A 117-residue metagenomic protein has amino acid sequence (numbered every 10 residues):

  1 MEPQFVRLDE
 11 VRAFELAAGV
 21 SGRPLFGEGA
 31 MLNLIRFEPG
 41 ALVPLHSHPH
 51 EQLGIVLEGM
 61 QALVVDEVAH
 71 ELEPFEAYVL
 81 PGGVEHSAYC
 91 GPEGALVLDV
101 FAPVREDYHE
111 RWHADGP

Functional and structural regions predicted by a protein language model:
M1-G29, E110-P117: A short, N-terminal "cap"/entry segment at the start of jelly-roll beta-barrel domains of the cupin/DSBH fold
M31, M60-A62, A69, E85 (+1 more regions): Structural motif
N33-S47: Conserved short histidine dyad/triad with adjacent acidic residue
I35, G54, Y78: Conserved GNAT-family N-acetyltransferase fold
H50-E51, I55-Q61, D66: Glycine- and acidic-residue-biased ligand/ion/polar-headgroup-sensing regions
E67-G82: Short acidic-glycine-tyrosine-enriched beta hairpin
G82-D107: Ligand-binding loop in jelly-roll beta-barrel domains
